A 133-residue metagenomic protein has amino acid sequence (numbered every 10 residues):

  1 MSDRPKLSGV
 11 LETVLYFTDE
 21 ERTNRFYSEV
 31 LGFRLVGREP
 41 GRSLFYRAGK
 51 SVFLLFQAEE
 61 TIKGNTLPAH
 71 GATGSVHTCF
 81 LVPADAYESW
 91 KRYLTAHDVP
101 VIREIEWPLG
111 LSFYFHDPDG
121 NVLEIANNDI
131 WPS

Functional and structural regions predicted by a protein language model:
M1-E21, S75-T78, W131-S133: N-terminal beta-strand motif that seeds the catalytic metal site of vicinal oxygen chelate
M1-K6, K91-S133: Vicinal oxygen chelate
M1-S2, K63-P68: Short beta-strand/turn micro-motifs at beta-sheet edges
Y16-E60: Core segments of cupin and vicinal oxygen chelate
P40, V76, L109: Exposed loop/turn and edge beta-strand positions of beta-sandwich/beta-sheet ligand-binding modules
S51-L54, K63, D119-L123: Short, charged/polar, Gly/Pro-enriched secondary-structure boundary elements
P68-A72, V76: Helix-adjacent hinge/juxtasegments
C79-R92: Mid-chain, well-packed structural core segment of small domains
